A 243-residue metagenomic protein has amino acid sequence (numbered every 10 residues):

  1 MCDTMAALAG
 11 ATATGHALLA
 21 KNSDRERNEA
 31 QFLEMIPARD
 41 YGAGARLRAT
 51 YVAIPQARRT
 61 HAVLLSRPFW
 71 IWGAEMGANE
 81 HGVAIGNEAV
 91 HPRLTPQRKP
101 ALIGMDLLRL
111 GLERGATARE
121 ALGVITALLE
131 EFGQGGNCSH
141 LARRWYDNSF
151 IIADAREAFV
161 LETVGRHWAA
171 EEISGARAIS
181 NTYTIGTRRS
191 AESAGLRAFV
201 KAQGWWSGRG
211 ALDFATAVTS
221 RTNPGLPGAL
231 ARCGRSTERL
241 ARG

Functional and structural regions predicted by a protein language model:
M1-I103, V124-G243: A contiguous strand-loop segment
L107-R114: Second-shell loop/turn segments in exported
A116-T117, E192: Alpha-helix N-cap recognition
